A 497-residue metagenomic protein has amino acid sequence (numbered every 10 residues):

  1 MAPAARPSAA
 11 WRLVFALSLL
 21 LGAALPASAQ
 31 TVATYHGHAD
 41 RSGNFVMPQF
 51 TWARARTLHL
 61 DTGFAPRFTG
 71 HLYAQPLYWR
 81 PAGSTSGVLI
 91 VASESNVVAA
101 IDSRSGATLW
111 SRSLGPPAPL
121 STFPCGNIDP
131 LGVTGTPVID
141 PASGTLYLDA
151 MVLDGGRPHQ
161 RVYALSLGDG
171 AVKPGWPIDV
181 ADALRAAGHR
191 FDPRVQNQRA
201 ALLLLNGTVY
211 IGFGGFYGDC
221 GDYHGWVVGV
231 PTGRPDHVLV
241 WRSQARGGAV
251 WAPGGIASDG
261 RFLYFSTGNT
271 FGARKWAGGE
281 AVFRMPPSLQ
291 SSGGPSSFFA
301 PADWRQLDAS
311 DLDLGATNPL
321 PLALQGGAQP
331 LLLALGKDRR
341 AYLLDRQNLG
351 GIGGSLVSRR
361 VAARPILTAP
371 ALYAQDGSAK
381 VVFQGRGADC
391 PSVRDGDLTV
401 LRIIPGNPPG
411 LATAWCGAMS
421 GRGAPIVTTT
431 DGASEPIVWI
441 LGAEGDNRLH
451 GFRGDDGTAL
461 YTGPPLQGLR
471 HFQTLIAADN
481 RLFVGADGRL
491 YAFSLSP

Functional and structural regions predicted by a protein language model:
M1-A10: N-terminal secretory signal peptides that target proteins for export/translocation
P7, L17, A183, E435-I437: Compositionally biased, intrinsically disordered low-complexity segments
R12-A24: Bacterial N-terminal signal peptides
L25-A29: Sec/Tat signal peptide C-region and signal peptidase I cleavage site
Q30-Q290, P295-Q325, Q329-G351, L367-Q375 (+4 more regions): Mobile, glycine-rich extracellular loop/lid and propeptide segments that shape or gate substrate/ligand access
G353-A363, A412-W415: Inter-blade linker and blade-boundary elements of WD-repeat/beta-propeller domains
D395-V400, P405-A424: Detector for outer-membrane/organellar transmembrane beta-barrel domains, recognizing the amphipathic beta-strand
P408, S496-P497: Short, charged low-complexity linker/loop segments at the C-terminal edge of domains
